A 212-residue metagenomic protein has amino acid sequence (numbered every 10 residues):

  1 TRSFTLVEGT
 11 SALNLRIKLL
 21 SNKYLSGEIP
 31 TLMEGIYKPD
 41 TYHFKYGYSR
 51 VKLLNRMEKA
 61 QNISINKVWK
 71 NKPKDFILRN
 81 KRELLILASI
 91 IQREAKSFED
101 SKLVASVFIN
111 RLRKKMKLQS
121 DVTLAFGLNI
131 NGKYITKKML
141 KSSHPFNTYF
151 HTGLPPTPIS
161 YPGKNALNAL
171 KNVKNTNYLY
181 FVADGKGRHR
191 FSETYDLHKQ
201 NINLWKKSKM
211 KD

Functional and structural regions predicted by a protein language model:
T1-E8: Active-site-adjacent loops and short helices of periplasmic peptidoglycan-processing enzymes
S11-D212: Bacterial extracytoplasmic/cell-wall-associated proteins, especially those involved in peptidoglycan
